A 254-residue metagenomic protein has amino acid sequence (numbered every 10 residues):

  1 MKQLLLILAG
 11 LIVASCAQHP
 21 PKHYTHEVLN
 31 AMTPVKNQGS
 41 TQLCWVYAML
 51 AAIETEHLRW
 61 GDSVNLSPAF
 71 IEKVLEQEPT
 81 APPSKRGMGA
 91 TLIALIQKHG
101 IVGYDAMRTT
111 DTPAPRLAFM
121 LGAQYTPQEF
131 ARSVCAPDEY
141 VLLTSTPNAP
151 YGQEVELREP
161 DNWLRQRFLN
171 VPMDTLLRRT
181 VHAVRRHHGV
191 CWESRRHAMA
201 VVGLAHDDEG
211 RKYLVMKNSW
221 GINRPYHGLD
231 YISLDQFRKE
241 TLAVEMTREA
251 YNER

Functional and structural regions predicted by a protein language model:
M1-L4: Positively charged n-region of N-terminal signal peptides that target proteins for export
A14-S15: C-terminal motif of bacterial Sec signal peptides marking the signal peptidase cleavage site
H19-N30: N-terminal regions that are enriched for targeting/export leaders and immediately downstream pro/stem segments
V28-Q38, S63-L66: An N-terminal structural lobe/cap that precedes and organizes the functional/catalytic core across diverse proteins
T33, Q124-R254: Active-site signature of cysteine proteases
Q38-I53, P82-A94, H197: Active-site nucleophilic cysteine motif
Y47, A51-W60, L95-V102, A183 (+1 more regions): Structured segments of extracytoplasmic/periplasmic soluble domains in secreted or envelope-associated proteins
V64-V134: Papain-like cysteine protease catalytic cores
